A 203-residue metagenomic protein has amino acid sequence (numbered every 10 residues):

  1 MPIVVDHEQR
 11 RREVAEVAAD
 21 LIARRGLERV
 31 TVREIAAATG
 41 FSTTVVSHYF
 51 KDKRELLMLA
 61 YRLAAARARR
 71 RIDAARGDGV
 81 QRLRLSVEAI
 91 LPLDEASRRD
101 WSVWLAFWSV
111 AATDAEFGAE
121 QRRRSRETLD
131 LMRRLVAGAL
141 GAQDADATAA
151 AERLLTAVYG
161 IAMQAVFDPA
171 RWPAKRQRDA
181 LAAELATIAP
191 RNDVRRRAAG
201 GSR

Functional and structural regions predicted by a protein language model:
E13, V17-E55, L59: Helix-turn-helix
V17-R24, R70-R71, V103, F107 (+1 more regions): Solvent-exposed, amphipathic alpha-helical segments
L59, R70-W101, A150-L154: Hydrophobic alpha-helical connector segments
R62-R67: Short, basic, alpha-helical segments at the C-terminal edge of helix-turn-helix-like DNA-binding modules
E95-G118: Amphipathic alpha-helical segments used for helix-helix packing
E95-R99, R134-A142: A surface-exposed regulatory interaction patch that couples sensing to output across bacterial transport/metabolic
F117-R122, R126, A139-R203: Hydrophobic/aromatic-rich alpha-helical bundle segments in the mid-to-C-terminal region
